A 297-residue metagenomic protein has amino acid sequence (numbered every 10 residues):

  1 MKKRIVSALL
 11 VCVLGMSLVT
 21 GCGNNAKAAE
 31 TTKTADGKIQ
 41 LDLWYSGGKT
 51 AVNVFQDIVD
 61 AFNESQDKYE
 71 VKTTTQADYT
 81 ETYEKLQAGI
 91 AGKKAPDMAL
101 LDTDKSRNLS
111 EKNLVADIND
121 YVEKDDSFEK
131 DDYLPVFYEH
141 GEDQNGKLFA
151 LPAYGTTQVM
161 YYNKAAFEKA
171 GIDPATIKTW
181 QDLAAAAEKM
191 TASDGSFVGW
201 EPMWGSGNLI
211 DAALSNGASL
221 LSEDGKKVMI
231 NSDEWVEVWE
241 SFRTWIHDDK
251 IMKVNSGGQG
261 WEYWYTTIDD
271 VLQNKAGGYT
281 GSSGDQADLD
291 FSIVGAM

Functional and structural regions predicted by a protein language model:
R4-A8, C22-K112, E123-K130, P174 (+3 more regions): Conserved N-terminal structural module of periplasmic/extracytoplasmic solute-binding proteins
E64-S65, E70-K72, E168-A170, D248 (+1 more regions): Extracytoplasmic/periplasmic substrate-recognition and gating elements
Y83-K94, A166-F167, A185-K189, W264-Y279: Short helices/loops that flank or line small-molecule/ion binding pockets
T103-T157, Q181: Hinge/lid segment of periplasmic solute-binding proteins
L109-D117, S196, S215, D288-M297: Ligand-binding "clamshell"
Q158-Y162, A213: Short glycine- and hydrophobic/aromatic-rich loop-to-beta-strand nucleating segment in the catalytic cores
A187-K189, K227-G260: Glycine-centered hinge/linker elements that transmit conformational signals in sensory and ligand-binding systems
